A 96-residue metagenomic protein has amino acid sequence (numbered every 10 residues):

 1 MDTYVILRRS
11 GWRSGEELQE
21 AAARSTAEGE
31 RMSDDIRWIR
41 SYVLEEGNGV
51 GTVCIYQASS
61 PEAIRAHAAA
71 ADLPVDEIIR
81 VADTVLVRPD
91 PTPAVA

Functional and structural regions predicted by a protein language model:
M1-S33, R37-R40, L44-E46, P61-E62 (+2 more regions): Short S/T/G/P-rich N-terminal loop/turn motif that feeds into the first structured element of a domain
V50-V53: Short active-site oxyanion
A68-A70: "Short basic amphipathic alpha-helical interaction patches in structured regions
L73-V85: Conserved short beta-strand edge segments in small beta-sheet-based binding/regulatory domains
